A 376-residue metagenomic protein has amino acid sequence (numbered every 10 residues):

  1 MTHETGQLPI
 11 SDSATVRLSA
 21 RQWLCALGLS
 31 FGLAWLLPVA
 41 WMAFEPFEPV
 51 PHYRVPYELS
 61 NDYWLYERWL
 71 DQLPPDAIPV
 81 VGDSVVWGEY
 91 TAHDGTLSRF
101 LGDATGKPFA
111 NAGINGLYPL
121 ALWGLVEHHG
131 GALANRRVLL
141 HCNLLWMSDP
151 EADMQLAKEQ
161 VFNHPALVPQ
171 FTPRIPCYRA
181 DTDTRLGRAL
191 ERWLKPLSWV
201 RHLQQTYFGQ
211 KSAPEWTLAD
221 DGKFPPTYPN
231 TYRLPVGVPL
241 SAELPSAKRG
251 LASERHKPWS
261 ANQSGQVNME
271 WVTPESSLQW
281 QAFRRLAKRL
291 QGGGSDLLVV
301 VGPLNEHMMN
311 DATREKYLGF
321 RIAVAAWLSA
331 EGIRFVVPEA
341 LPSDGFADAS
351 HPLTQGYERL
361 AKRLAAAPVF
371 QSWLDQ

Functional and structural regions predicted by a protein language model:
M1-A77, L133-A134, T227: N-terminal secretory targeting modules
F47, A157-G293: Secreted/periplasmic serine-hydrolase-like ester/acetyl group-modifying domain
P79-R174: Membrane-embedded segments
Y90-H93, N310-R314, D348-A349: Short, solvent-exposed loop/turn segments at secondary-structure boundaries
G113-N115, V301, V337-E339: Residue-level recognition of beta-strand->loop/alpha-helix junctions
A282-L298, A326-R334: A structural motif corresponding to the C-terminal end of an alpha-helix and its immediate exit/capping segment
L304-V337: Substrate-gating cap/lid alpha-helix
D348-Q376: Histidine-centered active-site loop/cap adjacent to the catalytic His in serine esterases/O-acetyl transfer systems
